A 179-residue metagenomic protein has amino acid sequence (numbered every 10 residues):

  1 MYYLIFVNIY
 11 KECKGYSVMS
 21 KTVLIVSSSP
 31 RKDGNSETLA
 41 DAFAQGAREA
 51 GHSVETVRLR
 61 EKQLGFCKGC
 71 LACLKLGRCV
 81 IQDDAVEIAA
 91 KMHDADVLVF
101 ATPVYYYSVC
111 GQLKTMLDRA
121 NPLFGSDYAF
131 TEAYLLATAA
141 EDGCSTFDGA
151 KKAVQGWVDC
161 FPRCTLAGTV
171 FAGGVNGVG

Functional and structural regions predicted by a protein language model:
M1-L123, D159: N-terminal beta1-alpha1-beta2 submodule of the flavodoxin-like/Rossmannoid cofactor-binding fold
S20-L24, Y134-L135, V170-G177: A short small-residue
S28, L59, A137-A140, A172: Cofactor-binding loop segments of dinucleotide-utilizing enzymes, especially the Rossmann-like FAD- and NAD(P)+-binding
P30-D33, V104-Y107, A139-C144, V175-V178: Short histidine/acidic/glycine/proline-rich micro-motifs that form metal- and phosphate-coordinating active-site loops
E49, D159-G179: Glycine-rich phosphate/pyrophosphate-binding loop and the adjoining helix
T56-R58, I81, L135, G168-F171: Structural signal for conserved beta-strand scaffold positions within catalytic alpha/beta enzyme cores
F124, Y128-G168: Short, glycine-/small-residue-rich phosphate/pyrophosphate-handling segment
